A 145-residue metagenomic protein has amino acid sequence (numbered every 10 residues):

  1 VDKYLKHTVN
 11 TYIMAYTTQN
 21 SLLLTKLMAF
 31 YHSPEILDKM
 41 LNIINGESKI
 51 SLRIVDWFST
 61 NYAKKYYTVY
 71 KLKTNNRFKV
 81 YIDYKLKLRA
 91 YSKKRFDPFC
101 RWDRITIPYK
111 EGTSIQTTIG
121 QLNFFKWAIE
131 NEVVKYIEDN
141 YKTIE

Functional and structural regions predicted by a protein language model:
D2-F96, I107, I119: Long, compositionally biased non-globular segments that serve regulatory/targeting/scaffolding roles in eukaryotic
F96-D97, R101-Y109, T113: IQ-motif-like calmodulin-binding regions
I115, I119-V134: Amphipathic alpha-helical binding modules
E130-E145: Long, highly charged low-complexity segments enriched in Glu/Asp and Lys/Arg with interspersed Ser/Thr
